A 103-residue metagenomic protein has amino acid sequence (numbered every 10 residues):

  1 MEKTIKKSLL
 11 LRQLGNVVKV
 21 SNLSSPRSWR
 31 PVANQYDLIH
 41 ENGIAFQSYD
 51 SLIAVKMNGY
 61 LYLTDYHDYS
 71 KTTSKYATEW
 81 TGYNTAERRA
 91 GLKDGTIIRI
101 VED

Functional and structural regions predicted by a protein language model:
M1-D103: Terminal leader/tail segments of proteins
